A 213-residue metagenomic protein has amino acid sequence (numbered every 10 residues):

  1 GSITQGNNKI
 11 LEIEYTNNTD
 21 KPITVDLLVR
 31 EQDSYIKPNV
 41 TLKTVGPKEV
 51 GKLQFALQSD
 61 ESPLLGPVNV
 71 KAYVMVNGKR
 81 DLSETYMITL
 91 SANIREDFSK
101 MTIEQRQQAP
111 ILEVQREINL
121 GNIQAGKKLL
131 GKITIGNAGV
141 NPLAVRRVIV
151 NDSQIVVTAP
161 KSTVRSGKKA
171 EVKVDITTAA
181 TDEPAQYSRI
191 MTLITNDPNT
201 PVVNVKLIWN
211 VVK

Functional and structural regions predicted by a protein language model:
G1-E14, N18-T19, N77-G139, P198-K213: Long, low-complexity ectodomains and other extracytoplasmic segments of secretory-pathway proteins
Y15, V29, L57, V74 (+3 more regions): Hydrophobic beta-strand positions in extracellular immunoglobulin-like domains
T19-E49, V140-K169: Surface-exposed binding patches on compact interaction domains or structured appendages
L53-E61, V172-A180: Short, hydrophobic beta-strand segments
E61-V70, A180-S188: Short glycine/proline/serine/threonine-rich loop/turn segments at secondary-structure transition edges
R146-R147, R165-S166, K173-T177, D182-R189 (+2 more regions): C-terminal soluble interaction/assembly domains
